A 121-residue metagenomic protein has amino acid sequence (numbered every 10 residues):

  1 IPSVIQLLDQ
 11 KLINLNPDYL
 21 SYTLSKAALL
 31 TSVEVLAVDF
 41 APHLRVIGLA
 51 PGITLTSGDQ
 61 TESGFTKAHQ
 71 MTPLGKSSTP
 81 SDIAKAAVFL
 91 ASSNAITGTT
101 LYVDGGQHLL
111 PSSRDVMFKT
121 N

Functional and structural regions predicted by a protein language model:
I1-A28, V33-A41, I53: Catalytic loop of short-chain dehydrogenase/reductase
D9-K11, G48-L55, T72, S77 (+2 more regions): PG/GG-rich flexible active-site loop of Rossmann-like NAD(P)H-dependent oxidoreductases, especially the SDR superfamily
P17, S25, I47, G75-K76: Short alpha-helix in the Rossmann-fold core of NAD(P)-dependent oxidoreductases
L30, F40-T54, I96-V103: Conserved Rossmann-fold SDR core element
G48-T72, S112-N121: A glycine/serine/threonine-rich, flexible loop-to-helix segment that serves as the NAD(P) cofactor-binding "lid"
P80-V103, H108-L109: C-terminal substrate-recognition "lid" of short-chain dehydrogenase/reductases
